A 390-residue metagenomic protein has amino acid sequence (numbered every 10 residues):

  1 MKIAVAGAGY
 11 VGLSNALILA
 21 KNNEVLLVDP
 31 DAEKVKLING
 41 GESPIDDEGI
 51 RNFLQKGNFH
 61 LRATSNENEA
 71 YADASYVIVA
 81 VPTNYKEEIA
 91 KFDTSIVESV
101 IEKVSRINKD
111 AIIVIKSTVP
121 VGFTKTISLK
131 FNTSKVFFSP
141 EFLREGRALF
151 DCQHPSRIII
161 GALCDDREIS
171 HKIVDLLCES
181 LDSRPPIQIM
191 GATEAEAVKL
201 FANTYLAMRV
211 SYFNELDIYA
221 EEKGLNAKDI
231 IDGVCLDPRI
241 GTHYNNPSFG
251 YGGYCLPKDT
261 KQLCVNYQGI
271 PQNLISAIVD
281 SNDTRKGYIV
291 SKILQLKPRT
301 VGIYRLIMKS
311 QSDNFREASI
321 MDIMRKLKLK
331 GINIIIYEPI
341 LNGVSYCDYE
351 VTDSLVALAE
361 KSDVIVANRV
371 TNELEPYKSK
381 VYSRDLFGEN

Functional and structural regions predicted by a protein language model:
M1-N390: Structural/interface elements that position substrates and couple domains in central-metabolism enzymes
